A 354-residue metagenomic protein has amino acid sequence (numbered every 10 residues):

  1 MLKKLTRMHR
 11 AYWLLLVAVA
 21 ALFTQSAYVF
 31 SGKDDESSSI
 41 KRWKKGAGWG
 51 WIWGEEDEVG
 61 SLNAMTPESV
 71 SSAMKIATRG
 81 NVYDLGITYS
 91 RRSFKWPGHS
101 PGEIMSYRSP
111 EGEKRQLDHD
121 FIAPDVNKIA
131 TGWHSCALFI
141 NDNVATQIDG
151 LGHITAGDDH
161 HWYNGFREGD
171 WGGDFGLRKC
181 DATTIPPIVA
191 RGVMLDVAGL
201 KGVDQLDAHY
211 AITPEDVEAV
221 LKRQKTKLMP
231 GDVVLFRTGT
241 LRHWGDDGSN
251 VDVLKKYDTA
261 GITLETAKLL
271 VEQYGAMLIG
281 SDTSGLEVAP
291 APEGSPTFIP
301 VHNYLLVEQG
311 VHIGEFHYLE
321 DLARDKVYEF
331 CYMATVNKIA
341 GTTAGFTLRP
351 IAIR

Functional and structural regions predicted by a protein language model:
M1-M8: N-terminal secretory signal peptides that target proteins for export/translocation
W13-Q25: Bacterial N-terminal signal peptides
V29-R354: Active-/binding-site microenvironments in catalytic and ligand-binding cores
